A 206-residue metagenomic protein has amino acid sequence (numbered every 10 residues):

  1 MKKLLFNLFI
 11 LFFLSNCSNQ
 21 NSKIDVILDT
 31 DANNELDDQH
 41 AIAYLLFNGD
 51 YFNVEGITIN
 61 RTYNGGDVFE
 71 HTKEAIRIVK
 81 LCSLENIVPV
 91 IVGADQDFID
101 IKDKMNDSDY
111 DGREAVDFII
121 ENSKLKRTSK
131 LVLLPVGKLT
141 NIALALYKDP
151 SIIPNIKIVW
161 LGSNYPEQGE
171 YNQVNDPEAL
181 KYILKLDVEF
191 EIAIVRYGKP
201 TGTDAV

Functional and structural regions predicted by a protein language model:
L4-S15: Sec-dependent N-terminal signal peptides
S18-V206: N-terminal acidic, glycine/proline-rich low-complexity segments
